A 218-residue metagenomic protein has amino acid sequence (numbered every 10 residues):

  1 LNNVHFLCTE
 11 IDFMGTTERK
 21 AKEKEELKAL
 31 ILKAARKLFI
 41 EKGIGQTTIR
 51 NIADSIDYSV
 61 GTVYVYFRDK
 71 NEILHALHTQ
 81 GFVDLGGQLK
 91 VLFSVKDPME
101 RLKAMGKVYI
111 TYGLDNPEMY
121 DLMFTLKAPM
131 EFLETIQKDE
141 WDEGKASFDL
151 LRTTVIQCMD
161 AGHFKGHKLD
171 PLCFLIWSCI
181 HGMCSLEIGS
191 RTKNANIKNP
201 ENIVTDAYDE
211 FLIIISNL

Functional and structural regions predicted by a protein language model:
L1-E26: N-terminal intrinsically disordered/low-complexity leader segments
K24-A35, I52, L77-L89, L151: Generic hydrophobic, amphipathic alpha-helix propensity
L30, L38-E72, A76: Helix-turn-helix
K90, T135-A161, D170-F174, N202-I213: Amphipathic alpha-helical packing segments from all-alpha helical-bundle domains
K90-E118, L172-I176: Hydrophobic alpha-helical connector segments
D115-T153, N194-E201: Short secondary-structure transition hinges
D160-A207: Hydrophobic/aromatic-rich alpha-helical bundle segments in the mid-to-C-terminal region
